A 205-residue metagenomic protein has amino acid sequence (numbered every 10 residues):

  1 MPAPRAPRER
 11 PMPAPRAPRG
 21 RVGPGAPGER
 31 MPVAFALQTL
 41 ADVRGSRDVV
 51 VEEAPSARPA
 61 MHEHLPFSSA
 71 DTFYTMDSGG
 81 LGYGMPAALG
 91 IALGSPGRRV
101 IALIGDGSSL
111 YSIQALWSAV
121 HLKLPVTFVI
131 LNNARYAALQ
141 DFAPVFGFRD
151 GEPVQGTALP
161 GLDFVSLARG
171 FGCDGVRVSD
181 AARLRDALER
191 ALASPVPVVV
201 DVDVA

Functional and structural regions predicted by a protein language model:
M1, P59-A205: Thiamine diphosphate
M1-R8: Terminal amphipathic helices with adjacent charged low-complexity linkers/tails
P4, R47-D48, I101: A subset of signal/propeptide-processing and intrinsically disordered low-complexity segments in secreted/extracellular
E9, P15, R185-L188: Short, well-structured alpha-helical segments that form the helix of a local strand-helix-strand
P11-A92: Active-site diphosphate/adenylate-binding microenvironment
